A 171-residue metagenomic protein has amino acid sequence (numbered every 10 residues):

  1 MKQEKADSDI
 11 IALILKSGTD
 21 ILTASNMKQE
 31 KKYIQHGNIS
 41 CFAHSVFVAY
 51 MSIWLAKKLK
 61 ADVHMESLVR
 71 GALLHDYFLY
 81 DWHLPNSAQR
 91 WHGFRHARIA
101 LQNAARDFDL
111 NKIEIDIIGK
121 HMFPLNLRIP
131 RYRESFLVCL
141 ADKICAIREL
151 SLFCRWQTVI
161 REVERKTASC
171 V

Functional and structural regions predicted by a protein language model:
M1-V171: Metal-dependent phosphohydrolase cores
